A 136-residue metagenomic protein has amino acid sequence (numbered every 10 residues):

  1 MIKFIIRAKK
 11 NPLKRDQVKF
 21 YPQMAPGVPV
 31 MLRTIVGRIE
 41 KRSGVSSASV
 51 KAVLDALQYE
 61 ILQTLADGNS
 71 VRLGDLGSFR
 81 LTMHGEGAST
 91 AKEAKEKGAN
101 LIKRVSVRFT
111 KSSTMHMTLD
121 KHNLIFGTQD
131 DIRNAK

Functional and structural regions predicted by a protein language model:
M1-A52, Q58-K136: Strongly charged
